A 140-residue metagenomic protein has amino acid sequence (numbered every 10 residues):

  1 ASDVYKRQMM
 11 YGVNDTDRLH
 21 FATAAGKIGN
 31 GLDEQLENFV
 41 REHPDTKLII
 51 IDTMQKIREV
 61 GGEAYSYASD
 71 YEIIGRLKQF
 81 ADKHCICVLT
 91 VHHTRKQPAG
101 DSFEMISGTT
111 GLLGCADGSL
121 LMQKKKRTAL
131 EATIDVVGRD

Functional and structural regions predicted by a protein language model:
S2-A68, E72, Q79, R139: Conserved inter-motif catalytic segment of the P-loop NTP-binding fold
L48, Y67-D140: Phosphate-binding/switch region of NTP-binding enzymes
